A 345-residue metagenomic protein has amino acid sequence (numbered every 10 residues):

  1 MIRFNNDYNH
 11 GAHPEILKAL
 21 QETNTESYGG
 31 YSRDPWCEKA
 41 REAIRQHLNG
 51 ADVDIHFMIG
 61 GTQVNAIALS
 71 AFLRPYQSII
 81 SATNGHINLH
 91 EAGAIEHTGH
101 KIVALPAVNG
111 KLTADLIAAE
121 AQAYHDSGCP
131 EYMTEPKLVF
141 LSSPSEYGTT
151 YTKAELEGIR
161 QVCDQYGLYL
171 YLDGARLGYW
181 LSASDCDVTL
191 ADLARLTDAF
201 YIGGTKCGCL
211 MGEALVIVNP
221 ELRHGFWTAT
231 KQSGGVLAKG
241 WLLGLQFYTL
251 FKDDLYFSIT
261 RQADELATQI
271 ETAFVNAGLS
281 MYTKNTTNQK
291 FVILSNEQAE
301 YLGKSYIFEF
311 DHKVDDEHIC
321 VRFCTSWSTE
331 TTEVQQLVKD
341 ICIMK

Functional and structural regions predicted by a protein language model:
H13-G61, T83-N88, A94: Conserved N-terminal alpha-helix of the aminotransferase class I/II PLP-enzyme fold
V53-L73, V103-G110: Conserved core of the PLP fold type I
A71-L89, A118: Conserved PLP-anchoring active-site segment centered on the Schiff-base-forming lysine
R74-Y76, T268-I343: Conserved C-terminal alpha-helix-loop-beta "cap" of PLP-dependent enzymes that closes/shapes the active-site mouth
G99-P144, Y151-G158: PLP-dependent aminotransferase-class I/II
V108, E135-P136, S142, T150 (+1 more regions): Active-site C-terminal subdomain of aminotransferase-like
Y151-A183: Catalytic PLP-binding core of fold-type I/II PLP enzymes
